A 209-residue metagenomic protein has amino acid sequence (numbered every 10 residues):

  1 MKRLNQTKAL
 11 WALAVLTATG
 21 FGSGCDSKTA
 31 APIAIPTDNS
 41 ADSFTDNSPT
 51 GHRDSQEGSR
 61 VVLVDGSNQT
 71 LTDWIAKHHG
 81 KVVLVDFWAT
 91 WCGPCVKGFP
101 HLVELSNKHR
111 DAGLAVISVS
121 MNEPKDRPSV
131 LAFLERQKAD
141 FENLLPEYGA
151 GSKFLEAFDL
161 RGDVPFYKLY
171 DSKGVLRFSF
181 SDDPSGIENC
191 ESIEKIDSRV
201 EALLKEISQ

Functional and structural regions predicted by a protein language model:
M1-D65, F178, Q209: N-terminal targeting signals for export/organelle localization
V61-V83, V103-S106: A short beta-strand-turn-helix
K81-V83, F87-W91, E123, D163: Short pre-active-site segment immediately N-terminal to redox-active cysteine/selenocysteine motifs in thiol-based
F87-E104, M121: Conserved redox-active cysteine motifs that mediate thiol-disulfide chemistry, especially di-cysteine Cys-X(1-2)-Cys
A112-R127, A139-A150: Thiol-based oxidoreductase modules, predominantly thioredoxin-like and allied folds used for disulfide exchange
L131-K173: Short, internal strand/loop/helix patches that form the active-site neighborhood or redox-interaction surface
F166-Q209: Thiol-/selenol-based redox modules, centered on thioredoxin-like and closely related oxidoreductase domains
